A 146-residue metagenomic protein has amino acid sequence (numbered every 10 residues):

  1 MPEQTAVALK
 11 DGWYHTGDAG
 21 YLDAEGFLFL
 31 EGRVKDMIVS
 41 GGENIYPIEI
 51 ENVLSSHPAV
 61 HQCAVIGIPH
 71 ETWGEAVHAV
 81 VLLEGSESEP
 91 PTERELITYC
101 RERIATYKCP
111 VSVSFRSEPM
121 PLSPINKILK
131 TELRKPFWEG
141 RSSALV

Functional and structural regions predicted by a protein language model:
P2-D11, A19-K108, S117-P119, T131-E132: AMP-binding/adenylate-forming catalytic core of the ANL superfamily
K135-V146: Acidic/polar alpha-helix N-cap and adjacent early helical turns within long charge-rich amphipathic helices/linkers
